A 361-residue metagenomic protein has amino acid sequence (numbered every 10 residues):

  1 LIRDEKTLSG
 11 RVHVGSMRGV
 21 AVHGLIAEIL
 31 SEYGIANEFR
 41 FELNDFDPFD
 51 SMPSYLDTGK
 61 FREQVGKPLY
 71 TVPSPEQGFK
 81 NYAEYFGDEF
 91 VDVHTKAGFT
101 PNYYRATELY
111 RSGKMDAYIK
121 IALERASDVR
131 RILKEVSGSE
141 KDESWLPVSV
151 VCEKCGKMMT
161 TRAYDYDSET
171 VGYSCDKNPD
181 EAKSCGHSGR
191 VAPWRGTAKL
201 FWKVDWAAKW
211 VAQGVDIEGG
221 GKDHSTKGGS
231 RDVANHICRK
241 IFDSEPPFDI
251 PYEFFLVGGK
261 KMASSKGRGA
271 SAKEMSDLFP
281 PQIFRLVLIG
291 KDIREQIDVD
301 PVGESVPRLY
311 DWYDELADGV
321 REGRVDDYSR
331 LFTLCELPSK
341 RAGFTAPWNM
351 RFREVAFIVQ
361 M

Functional and structural regions predicted by a protein language model:
L1-D57, A207-T226: N-terminal catalytic cores of NTP/NDP-binding nucleotidyl/phosphoryl-transfer enzymes
L8-R11, F46-D50, R111-S112, L256-K261 (+1 more regions): Flexible loop/turn segments at secondary-structure boundaries
H13, A122, P280: Residue-level signal for inorganic ion chemistry
S31, T95, L123-R130, T160 (+5 more regions): Hydrophobic/aromatic-lined pockets within catalytic cores
D47-Q64, Y118-I119, K261, G267: Charged, often glycine-rich, active-site loop that binds/positions anionic groups
G59-A97: A glycine-rich helix N-cap at a beta->alpha junction
F99-P251, L256-K266, A272: Active-site cores that bind ATP or allylic diphosphates and position pyrophosphate for catalysis
T226, R231, E253-M361: Catalytic adenosine-cofactor/nucleotide-binding cores of aminoacyl-tRNA synthetases and other
